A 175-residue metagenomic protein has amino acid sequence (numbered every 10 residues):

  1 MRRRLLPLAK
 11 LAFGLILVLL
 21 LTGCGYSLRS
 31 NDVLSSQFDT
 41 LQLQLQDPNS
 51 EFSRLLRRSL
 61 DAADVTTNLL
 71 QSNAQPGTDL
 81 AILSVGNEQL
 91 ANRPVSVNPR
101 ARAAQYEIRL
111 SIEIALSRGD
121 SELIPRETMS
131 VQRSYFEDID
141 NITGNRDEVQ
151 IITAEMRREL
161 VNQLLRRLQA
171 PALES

Functional and structural regions predicted by a protein language model:
R2-F13: Bacterial N-terminal signal peptides that target proteins for export
L20-G23: C-terminal motif of bacterial Sec signal peptides marking the signal peptidase cleavage site
G25-L28: Bacterial signal peptide processing site
S36-Q44, N141-R146: Acidic/histidine-rich, surface-exposed loop or edge segments in extracytoplasmic proteins
D39-Q89: N-terminal segment of the mature soluble domain
L45, L60-T67, Q89, L116-D120 (+2 more regions): Sec/Tat-exported extracytoplasmic proteins
A81-T128, S134-D147: Surface-exposed short loop/turn segments
T143-S175: C-terminal/domain-edge helix-coil "capping" segments
